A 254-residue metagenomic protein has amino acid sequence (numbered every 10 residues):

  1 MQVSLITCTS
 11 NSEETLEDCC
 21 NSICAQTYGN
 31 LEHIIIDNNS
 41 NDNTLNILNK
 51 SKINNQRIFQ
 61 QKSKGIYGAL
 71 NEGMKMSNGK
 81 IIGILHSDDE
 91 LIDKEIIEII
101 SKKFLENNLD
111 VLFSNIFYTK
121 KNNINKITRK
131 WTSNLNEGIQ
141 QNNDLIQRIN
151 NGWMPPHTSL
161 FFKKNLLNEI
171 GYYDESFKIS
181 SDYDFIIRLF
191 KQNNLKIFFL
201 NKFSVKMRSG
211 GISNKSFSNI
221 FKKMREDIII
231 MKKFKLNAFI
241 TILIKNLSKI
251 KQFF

Functional and structural regions predicted by a protein language model:
N11-A25: Short, well-formed alpha-helical segments that are part of the catalytic scaffolds of diverse glycosyltransferases
L31-N39, F59-K62: Short beta-strand/loop segment that forms part of the nucleotide-sugar
D37-N46, H86: A conserved acidic beta->alpha catalytic loop
Q60-S77: Glycine-rich, basic loop-to-helix element that forms the pyrophosphate-binding segment of sugar-nucleotide handling
I82: Short aromatic/hydrophobic "clamp" motif used to bind/position activated sugar donors
K94-K130: Conserved donor NDP-sugar-binding/catalytic core segment of glycosyltransferases
N136-K222: Conserved nucleotide-sugar donor-binding catalytic segment
M207, K215-T241: Catalytic core of nucleotide-sugar-dependent glycosyltransferases
